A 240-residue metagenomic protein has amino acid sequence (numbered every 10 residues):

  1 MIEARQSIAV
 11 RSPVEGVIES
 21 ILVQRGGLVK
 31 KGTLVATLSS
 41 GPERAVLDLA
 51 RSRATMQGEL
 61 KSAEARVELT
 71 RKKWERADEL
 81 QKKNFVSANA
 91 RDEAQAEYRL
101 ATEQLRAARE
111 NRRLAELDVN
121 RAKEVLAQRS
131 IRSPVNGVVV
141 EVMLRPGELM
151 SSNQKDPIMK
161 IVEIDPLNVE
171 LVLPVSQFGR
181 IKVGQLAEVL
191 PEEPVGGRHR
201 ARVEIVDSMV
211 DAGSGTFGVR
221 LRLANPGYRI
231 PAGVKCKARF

Functional and structural regions predicted by a protein language model:
M1, E19-L22, G27-L34, V125 (+3 more regions): Surface-exposed patches in structured soluble domains
A9, P146-G147, N168, V175-G179 (+2 more regions): Short beta-strands and strand-coil junctions in structured, solvent-facing domains, enriched
L22, G27-V135, E170: Amphipathic alpha-helical coiled-coil/rod segments that serve as protein-protein coupling scaffolds
S39, M159-E163, R220-R222: Short, acidic/hydrophobic/Gly-rich beta-strand patch recurrent on exposed beta strands that often constitutes part
E141, P166, G197-F240: Structural microfeature recognizing short secondary-structure transition sites
V183-R200, Y228: Low-complexity, intrinsically disordered, polar/proline/glycine/glutamine-rich protein-protein interaction regions
